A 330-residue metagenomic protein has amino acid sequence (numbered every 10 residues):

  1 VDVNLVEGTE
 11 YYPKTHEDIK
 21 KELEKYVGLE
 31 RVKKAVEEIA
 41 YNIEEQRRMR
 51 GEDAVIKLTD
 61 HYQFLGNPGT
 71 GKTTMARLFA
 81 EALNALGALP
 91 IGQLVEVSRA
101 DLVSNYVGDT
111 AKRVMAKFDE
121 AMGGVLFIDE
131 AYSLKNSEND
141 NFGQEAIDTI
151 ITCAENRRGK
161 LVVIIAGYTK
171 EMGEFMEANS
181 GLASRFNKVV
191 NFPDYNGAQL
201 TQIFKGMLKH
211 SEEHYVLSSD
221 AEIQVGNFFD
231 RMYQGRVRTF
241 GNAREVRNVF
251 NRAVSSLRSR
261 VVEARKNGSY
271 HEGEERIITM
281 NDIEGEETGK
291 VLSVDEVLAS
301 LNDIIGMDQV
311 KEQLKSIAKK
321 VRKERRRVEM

Functional and structural regions predicted by a protein language model:
D2-T15, E22-K25, Y215-V216, M232-I305: C-terminal helical "lid" subdomain and adjoining coupling/linker elements of P-loop NTPases
E10, A54-G92, A116-E120, F186: Walker A/P-loop
H16-Y62, E296-M330: Pre-Walker A (pre-P-loop) alpha-helix and adjacent loop at the N terminus of AAA/AAA+ ATPase modules, a conserved
L86-I91, E174-A178, A183, F192-T239 (+1 more regions): Conserved C-terminal "switch" segment of AAA+ ATPases
P90-M122, Q144: Short glycine-rich substrate-engagement loop in P-loop NTPases that contacts/grips substrate
D101-V103, Y132-L134, Y168-G173, D194-L200: Conserved nucleotide-binding/hydrolysis micro-motifs of P-loop NTPases
I128-D129: Hydrophobic residues in beta-strands of the RecA-like P-loop NTPase core, especially within AAA+ ATPase
Y132-S184: Conserved catalytic/switch belt of AAA+ P-loop NTPases
